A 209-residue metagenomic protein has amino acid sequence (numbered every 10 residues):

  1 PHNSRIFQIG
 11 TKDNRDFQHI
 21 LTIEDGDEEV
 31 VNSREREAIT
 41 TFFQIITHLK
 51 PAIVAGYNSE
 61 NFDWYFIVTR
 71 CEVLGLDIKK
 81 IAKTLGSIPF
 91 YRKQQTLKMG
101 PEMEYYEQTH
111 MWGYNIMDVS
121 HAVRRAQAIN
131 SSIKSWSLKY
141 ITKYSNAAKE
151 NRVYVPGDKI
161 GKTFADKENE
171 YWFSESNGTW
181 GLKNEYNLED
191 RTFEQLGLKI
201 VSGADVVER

Functional and structural regions predicted by a protein language model:
P1-I53: Conserved RNase H-like, two-metal-ion catalytic cores of nucleic-acid enzymes
S4-I6, K12-D16, I53-A55, S59-F164 (+2 more regions): Metal-dependent phosphoesterase core characteristic of DEDDh/y 3'-5' exonuclease domains
V31-A38, E168, E175, R209: Residue-level preference for long, well-ordered alpha-helices that form the structural scaffold of enzyme catalytic
